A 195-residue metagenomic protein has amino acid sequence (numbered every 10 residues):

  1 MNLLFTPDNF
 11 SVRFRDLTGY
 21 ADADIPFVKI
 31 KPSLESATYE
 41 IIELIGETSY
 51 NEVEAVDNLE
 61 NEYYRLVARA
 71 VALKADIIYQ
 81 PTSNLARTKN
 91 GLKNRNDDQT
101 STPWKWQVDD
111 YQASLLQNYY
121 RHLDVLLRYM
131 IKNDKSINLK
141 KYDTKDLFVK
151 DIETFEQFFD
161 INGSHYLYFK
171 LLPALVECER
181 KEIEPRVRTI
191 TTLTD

Functional and structural regions predicted by a protein language model:
M1-A68, T82-D195: Conserved short "hinge" loops at termini or chain/domain junctions
